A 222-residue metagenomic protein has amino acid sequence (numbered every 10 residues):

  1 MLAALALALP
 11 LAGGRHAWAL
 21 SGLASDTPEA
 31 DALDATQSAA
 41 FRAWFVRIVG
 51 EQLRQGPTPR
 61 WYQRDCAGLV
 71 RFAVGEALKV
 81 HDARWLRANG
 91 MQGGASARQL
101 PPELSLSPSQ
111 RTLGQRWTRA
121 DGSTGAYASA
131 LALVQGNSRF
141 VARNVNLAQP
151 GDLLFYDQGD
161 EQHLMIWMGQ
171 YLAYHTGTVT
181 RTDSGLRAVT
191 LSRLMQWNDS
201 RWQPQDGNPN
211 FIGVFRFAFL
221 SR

Functional and structural regions predicted by a protein language model:
M1-A3: N-terminal export leaders
L5-R15, A19: Hydrophobic h-region of N-terminal signal peptides that target proteins for export in Gram-negative bacteria
L11-G14, Q110, T190, M195: Intrinsically disordered, low-complexity regions enriched in Ser/Pro/Gly/Gln/His and often acidic
W18-G125: N-terminal capping segments
G94-D183: ...with weaker cross-activation on analogous glycine-rich loops/strands in unrelated enzymes
Y174-R222: Low-complexity, Gly/Ser/Thr/Pro-rich intrinsically disordered linker/tail segments
